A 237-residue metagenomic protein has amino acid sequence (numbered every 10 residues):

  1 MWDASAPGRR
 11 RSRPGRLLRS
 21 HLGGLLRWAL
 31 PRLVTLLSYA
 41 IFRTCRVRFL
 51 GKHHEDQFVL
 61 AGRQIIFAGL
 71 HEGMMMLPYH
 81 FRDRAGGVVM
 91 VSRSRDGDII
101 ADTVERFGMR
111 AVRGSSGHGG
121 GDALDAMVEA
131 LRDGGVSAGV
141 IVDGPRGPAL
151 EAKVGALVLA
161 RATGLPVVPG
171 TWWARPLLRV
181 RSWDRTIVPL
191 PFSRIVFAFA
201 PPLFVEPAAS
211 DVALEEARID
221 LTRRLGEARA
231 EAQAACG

Functional and structural regions predicted by a protein language model:
M1-D83, V128, S193-R194, E216 (+1 more regions): Membrane-anchoring hydrophobic helices of lipid-metabolizing enzymes
R13, E151-D211: A cross-family acyltransferase "interaction/gating" segment
Q64-H118, T163, R179: Catalytic core of membrane glycerolipid acyltransferases/transacylases, capturing the structured, soluble-facing
G97-D102, D122-L131: Short, charged beta->alpha transition segments
R106-G108, A130-L131, D184-L190: Short, hinge-like loop/turn segments at secondary-structure boundaries
A126-L159, T163: Catalytic-site beta-strand/loop segments enriched in glycine and acidic/polar residues
